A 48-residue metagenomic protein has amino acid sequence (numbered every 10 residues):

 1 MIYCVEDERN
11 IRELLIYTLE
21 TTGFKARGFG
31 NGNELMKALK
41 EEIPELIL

Functional and structural regions predicted by a protein language model:
V5-E6, F29, I47: Conserved sequence signature across two-component system core domains
E8-R27, N33-K37, E41: Two-component/phosphorelay signaling modules centered on CheY-like receiver
E42-L48: Active-site beta3 strand of CheY-like receiver
